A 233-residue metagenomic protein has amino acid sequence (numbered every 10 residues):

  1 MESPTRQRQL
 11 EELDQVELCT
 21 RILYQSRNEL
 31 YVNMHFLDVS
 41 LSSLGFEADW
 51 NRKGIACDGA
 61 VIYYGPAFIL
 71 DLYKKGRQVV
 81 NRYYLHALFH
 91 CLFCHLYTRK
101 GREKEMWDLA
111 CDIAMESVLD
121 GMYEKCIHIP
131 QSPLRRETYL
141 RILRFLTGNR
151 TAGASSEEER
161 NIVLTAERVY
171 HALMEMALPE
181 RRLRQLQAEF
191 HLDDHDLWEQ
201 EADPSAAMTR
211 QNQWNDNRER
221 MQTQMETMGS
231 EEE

Functional and structural regions predicted by a protein language model:
M1-R82, L88-E233: Short, functionally important secondary-structure microenvironments
